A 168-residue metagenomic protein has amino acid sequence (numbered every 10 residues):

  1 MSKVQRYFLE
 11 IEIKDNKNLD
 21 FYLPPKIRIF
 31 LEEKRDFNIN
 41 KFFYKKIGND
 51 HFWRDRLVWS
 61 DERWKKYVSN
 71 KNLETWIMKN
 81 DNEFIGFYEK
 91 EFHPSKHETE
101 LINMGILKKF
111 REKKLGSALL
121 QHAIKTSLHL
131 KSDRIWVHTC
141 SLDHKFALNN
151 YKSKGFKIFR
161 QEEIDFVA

Functional and structural regions predicted by a protein language model:
M1-E33: Acyl-donor-binding surface of acyltransferase catalytic domains
V4-L9, H138, K157-A168: Conserved catalytic-core motifs of GNAT/GCN5-like acyltransferases
F21-R56: Short amphipathic alpha-helix that is part of the acyltransferase structural core
L57-W59, V68-T75, K79-E98, I102-L107: A conserved beta-strand-loop-helix scaffold within acyl/acetyltransferase catalytic domains
N103-I106, E112-S127, L148-S153: Conserved acetyl-CoA-binding loop-helix of GNAT-fold acetyltransferases
R111, V137-A147, I164-A168: Conserved beta-strand-loop-alpha-helix junction that forms the acyl-donor binding cleft
L128-T139: Conserved GNAT acetyl-CoA-binding A-motif
L142-R160: Conserved active-site alpha-helix within GNAT-family acetyltransferase domains
